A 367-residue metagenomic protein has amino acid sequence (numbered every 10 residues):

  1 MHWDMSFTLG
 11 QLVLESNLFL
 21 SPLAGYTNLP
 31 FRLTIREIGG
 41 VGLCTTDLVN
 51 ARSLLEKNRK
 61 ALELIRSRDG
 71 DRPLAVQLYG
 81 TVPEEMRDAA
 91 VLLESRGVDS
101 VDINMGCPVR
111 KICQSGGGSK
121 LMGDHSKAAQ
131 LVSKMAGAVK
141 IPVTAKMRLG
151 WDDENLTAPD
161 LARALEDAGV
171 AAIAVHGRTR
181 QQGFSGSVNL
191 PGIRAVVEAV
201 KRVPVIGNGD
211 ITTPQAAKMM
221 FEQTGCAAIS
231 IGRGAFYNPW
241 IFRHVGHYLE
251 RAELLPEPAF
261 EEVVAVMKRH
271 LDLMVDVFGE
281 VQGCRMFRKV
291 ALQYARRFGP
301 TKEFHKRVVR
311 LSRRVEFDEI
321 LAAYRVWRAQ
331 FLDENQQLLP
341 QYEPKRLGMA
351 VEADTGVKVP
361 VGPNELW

Functional and structural regions predicted by a protein language model:
M1-G10, L14, L18-F19, A24 (+8 more regions): Alpha/beta catalytic cores of nucleotide-metabolism and tRNA/nucleoside-modifying enzymes
H2-T8, L23-D99: Glycine-rich, positively charged N-terminal anion/phosphate-binding segment
L14, D69-R72, Q114-S115, K302: Short glycine-enriched loop/turn motifs at secondary-structure junctions
L18-S21, C44-T46, L74-L78, V101 (+4 more regions): Hydrophobic faces of well-ordered beta-strands that scaffold small-molecule active sites in alpha/beta enzyme cores
L23, V49-A51, Y79-T81, G106-P108 (+4 more regions): Active-site beta-loop-alpha junctions enriched in small/polar residues
L33-I38, E84-G117, H125-I206, M219 (+1 more regions): Alpha/beta enzyme core
L43-N50, M105, L121, A128 (+2 more regions): Long, contiguous hydrophobic alpha-helical segments, chiefly transmembrane helices and signal peptides
A61-E63, G116-M122: Short glycine-enriched, charge-decorated loop/helix-capping segments at active-site entrances that position
